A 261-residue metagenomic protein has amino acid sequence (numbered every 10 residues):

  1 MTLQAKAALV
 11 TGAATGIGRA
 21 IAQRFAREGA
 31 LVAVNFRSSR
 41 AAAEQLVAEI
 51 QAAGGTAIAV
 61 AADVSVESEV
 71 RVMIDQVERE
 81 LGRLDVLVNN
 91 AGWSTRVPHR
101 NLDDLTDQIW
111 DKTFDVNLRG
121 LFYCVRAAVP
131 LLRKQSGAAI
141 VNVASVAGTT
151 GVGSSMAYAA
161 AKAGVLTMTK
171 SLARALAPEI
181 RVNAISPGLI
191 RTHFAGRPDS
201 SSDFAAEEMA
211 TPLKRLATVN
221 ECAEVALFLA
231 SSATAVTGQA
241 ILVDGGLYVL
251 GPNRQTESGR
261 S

Functional and structural regions predicted by a protein language model:
T2, V125, L131-R133, A177 (+2 more regions): C-terminal substrate-recognition "lid" of short-chain dehydrogenase/reductases
A7, A14-T15: Conserved glycine-rich cofactor-binding loop
R40-A41, A61-M73, D107, N220: The beta1-alpha1 cofactor-binding region of Rossmann-like NAD(H)/NADP(H)-dependent oxidoreductases
S94, H99, T150, T237-S261: Short C-terminal tail/terminal secondary-structure segment of NAD(P)H-dependent dehydrogenase/reductase domains
P98-D111, E207: Substrate-binding pocket helix/loop in short-chain dehydrogenase/reductase
V125, A161, T169: Active-site helix of classical SDR
S145: Residue(s) in the substrate-gating loop at a strand-loop-helix junction that position the organic substrate next
